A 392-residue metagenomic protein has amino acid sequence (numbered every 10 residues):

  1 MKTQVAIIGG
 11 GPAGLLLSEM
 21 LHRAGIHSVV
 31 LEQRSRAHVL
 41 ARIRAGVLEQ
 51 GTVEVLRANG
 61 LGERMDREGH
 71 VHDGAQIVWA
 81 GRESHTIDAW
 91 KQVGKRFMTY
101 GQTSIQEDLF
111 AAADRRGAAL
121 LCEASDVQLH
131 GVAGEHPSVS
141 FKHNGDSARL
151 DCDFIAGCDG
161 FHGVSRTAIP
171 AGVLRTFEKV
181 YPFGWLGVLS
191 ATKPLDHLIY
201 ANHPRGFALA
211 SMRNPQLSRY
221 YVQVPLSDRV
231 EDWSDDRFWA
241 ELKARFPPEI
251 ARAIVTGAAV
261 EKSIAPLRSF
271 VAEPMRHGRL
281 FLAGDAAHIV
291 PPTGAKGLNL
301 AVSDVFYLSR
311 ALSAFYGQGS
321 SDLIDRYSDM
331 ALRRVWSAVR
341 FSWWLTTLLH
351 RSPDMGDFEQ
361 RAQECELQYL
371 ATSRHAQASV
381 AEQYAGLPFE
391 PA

Functional and structural regions predicted by a protein language model:
K2-V5: Extreme N-terminal starter segment of soluble prokaryotic enzymes
I8-R23, L109, A156, E261-W344: Conserved mid-domain beta->alpha element of the FAD-binding
H22-I43: Glycine-rich FAD pyrophosphate-binding loop
H38, D159-G160, V290: Glycine-rich, N-terminal phosphate-binding loop of Rossmann-like dinucleotide-binding domains
A41-A45, E49-R116, H130: Active-site-adjacent segment of FAD-dependent monooxygenases/related oxidoreductases
R64-G74, E123, F246-E261, S320-R326 (+1 more regions): Acidic/histidine metal-binding catalytic segments
A111, A118, C122-V127, A133-L267 (+1 more regions): Conserved FAD-binding catalytic core of PHBH/FMO-like flavoproteins
R252, A295, R310-A392: C-terminal helical "tail/cap" subdomain of flavin- and related membrane-associated enzymes
